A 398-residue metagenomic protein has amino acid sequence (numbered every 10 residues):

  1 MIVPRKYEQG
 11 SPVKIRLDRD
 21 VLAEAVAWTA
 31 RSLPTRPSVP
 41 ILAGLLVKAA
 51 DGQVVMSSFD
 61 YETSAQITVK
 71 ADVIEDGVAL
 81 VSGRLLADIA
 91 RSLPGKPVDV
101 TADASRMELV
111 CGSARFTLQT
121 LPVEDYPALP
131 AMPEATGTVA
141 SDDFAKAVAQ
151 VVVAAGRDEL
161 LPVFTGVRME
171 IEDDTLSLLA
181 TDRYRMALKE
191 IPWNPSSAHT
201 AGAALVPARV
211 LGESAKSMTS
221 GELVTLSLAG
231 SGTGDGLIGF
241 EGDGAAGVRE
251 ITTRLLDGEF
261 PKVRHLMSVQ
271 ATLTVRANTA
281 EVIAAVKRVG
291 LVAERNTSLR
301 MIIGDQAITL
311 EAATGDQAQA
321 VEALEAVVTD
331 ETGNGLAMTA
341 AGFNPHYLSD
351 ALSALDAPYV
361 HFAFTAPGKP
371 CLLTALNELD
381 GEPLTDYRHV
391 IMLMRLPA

Functional and structural regions predicted by a protein language model:
M1-A398: Structural preference for solvent-exposed beta-strand-turn elements and adjacent flexible terminal/loop segments within
